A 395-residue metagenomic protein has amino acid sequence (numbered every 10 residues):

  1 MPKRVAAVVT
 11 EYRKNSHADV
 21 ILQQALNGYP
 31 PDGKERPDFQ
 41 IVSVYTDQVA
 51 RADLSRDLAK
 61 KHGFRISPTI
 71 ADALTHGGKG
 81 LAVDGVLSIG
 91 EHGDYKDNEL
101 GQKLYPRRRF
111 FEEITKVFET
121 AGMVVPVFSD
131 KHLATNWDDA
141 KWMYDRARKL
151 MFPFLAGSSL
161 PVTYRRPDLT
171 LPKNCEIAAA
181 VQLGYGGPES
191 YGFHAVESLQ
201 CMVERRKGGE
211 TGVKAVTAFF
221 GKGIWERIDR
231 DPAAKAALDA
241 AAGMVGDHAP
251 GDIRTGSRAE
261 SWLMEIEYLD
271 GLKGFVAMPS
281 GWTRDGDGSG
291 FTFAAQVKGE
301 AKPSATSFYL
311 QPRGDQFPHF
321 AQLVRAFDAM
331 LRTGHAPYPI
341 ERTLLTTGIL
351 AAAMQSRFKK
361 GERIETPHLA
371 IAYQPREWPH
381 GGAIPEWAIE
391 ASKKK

Functional and structural regions predicted by a protein language model:
M1-K61, A180: N-terminal Rossmann-like dinucleotide-binding module
G63-L74: Short acidic-hydrophobic, aromatic-tinged amphipathic segments that line or gate anion-handling sites
A73-L81, D168-L171: Short amphipathic alpha-helix with an adjacent loop that forms part of the alpha/beta core around
V83-G90: N-terminal Rossmann-like NAD(P) cofactor-binding module of classical short-chain dehydrogenase/reductase
E91-P161: Beta-strand-loop-alpha-helix segment that lines the small-molecule cofactor/substrate pocket of alpha/beta enzymes
G101-K103, D231, M330-K395: C-terminal helix-rich "cap/oligomerization" subdomain common to oxidoreductases
A180-K273, M278-D285, G348: Rossmann-like dinucleotide-binding domain that binds NAD(P)(H)
A249-E341: NAD(P)-dinucleotide binding in Rossmann-like oxidoreductases
